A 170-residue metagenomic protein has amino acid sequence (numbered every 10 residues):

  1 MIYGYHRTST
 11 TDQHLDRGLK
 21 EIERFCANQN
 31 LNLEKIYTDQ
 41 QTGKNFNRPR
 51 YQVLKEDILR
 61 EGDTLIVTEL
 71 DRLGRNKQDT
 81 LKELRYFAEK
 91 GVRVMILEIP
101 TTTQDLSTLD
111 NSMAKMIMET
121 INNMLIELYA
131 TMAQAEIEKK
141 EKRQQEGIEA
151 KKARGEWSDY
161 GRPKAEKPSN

Functional and structural regions predicted by a protein language model:
M1-A150, K164-N170: Short, structured surface patches at the beginning of a domain
R154, D159-E166: Arg/Lys-rich, glycine/proline-spaced intrinsically disordered segments in nuclear chromatin/transcription regulators
